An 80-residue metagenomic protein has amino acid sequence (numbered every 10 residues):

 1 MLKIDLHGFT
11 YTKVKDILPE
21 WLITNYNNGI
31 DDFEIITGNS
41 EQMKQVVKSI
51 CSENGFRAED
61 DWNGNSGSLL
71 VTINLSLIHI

Functional and structural regions predicted by a protein language model:
M1-I30: An N-terminal amphipathic alpha-helical segment
Y11-T12, N39-E41: Loop/turn elements at beta-strand to alpha-helix junctions within RNA-recognition modules
E41-N54: Conserved helicase motor "Helicase C" RecA-like lobe of SF1/SF2 P-loop NTPases
E59-N63: Short beta-strand
G64-L70: Short, flexible loop segments at boundaries between secondary-structure elements
T72-L75: Active-site beta-strand termini and strand-to-loop segments that position acidic
I78-I80: Conserved small/polar residues in nucleotide/adenosyl-binding loops
